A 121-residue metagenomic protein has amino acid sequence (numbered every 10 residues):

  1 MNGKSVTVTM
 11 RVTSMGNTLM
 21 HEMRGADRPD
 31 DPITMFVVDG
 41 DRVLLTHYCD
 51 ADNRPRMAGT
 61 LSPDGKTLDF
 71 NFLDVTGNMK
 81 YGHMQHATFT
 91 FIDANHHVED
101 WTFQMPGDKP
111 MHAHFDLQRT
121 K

Functional and structural regions predicted by a protein language model:
M1-K121: Hydrophobic small-molecule pocket/channel-lining residues, especially in calycin-type beta-barrels
